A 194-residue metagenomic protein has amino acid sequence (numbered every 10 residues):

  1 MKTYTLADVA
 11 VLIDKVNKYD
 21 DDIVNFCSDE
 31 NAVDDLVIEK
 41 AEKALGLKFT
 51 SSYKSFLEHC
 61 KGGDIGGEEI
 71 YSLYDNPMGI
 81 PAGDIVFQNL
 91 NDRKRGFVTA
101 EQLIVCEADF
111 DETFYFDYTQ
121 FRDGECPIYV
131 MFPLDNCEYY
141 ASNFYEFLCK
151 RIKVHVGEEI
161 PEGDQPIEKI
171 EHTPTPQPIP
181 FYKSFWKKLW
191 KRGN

Functional and structural regions predicted by a protein language model:
M1-F114: A surface-exposed partner-binding patch
L12-K15, F147, K188: Charge-rich, solvent-exposed alpha-helical interaction surfaces
D109-D111, F121, L134-C137: Short acidic/polar capping segments at secondary-structure boundaries
F114-T119, P127, Y140: A short secondary-structure junction signal
D123-M131: Intrinsically disordered, low-complexity regulatory segments enriched in Ser/Thr/Pro and charged residues
L134-G157: Compact, glycine/acidic-enriched structural inserts
Q165-P178: Acidic, proline-/serine-/threonine-rich low-complexity intrinsically disordered repeat tracts
P178-N194: Polybasic, Ser/Thr-rich amphipathic helices
